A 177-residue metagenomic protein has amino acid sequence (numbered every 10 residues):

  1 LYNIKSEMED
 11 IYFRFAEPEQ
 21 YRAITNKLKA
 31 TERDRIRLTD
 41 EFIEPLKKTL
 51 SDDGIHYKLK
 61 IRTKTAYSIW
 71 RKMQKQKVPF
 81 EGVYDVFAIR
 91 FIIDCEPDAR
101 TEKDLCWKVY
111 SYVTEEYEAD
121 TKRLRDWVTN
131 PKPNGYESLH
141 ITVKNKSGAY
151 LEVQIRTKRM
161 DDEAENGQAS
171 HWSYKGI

Functional and structural regions predicted by a protein language model:
L1-I177: Nucleic-acid processing machinery
